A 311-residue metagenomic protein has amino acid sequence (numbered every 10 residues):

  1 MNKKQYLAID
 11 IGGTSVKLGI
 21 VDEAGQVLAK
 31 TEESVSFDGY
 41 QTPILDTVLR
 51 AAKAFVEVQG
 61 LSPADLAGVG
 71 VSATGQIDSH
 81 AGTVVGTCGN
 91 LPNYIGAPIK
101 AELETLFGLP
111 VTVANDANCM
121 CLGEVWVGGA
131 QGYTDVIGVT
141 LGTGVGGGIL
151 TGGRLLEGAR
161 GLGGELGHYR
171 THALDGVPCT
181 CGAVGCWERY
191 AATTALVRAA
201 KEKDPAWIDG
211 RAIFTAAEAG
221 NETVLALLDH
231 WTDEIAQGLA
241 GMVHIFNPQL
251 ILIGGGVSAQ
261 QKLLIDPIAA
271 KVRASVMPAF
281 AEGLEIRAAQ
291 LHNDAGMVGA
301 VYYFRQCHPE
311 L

Functional and structural regions predicted by a protein language model:
N2-L7, G19-V21, A29-E32, S36-Q41 (+4 more regions): Glycine/GP-enriched mid-protein hinge/lid loop-to-helix segment characteristic of carbohydrate kinases
K3, L7-I11, S15-A73: Conserved phosphate-binding loops in N-terminal lobes of ATP-dependent enzymes of the actin/Hsp70/sugar-kinase
T14, T74-I77, G142-G144, V257: Short glycine-rich anion-binding loops that position phosphate/pyrophosphate groups of nucleotides and phosphorylated
V21, T112-V125, A259-L311: Glycine-rich phosphate-binding/hydrolytic loop that grips phosphoryl groups
V27, I77, V84, L155-L156: Hydrophobic "anchor" residues
F37-P63, W187-R189, A195-L252, V257-L264 (+2 more regions): Adenine-nucleotide phosphate-binding core of ATP-dependent small-molecule kinases
Q41-L49, D65-V69, G75-D135, L263-S275: Glycine-rich phosphate-binding loop and adjoining helix at the ATP-binding site of ATP-dependent phosphoryl-transfer
